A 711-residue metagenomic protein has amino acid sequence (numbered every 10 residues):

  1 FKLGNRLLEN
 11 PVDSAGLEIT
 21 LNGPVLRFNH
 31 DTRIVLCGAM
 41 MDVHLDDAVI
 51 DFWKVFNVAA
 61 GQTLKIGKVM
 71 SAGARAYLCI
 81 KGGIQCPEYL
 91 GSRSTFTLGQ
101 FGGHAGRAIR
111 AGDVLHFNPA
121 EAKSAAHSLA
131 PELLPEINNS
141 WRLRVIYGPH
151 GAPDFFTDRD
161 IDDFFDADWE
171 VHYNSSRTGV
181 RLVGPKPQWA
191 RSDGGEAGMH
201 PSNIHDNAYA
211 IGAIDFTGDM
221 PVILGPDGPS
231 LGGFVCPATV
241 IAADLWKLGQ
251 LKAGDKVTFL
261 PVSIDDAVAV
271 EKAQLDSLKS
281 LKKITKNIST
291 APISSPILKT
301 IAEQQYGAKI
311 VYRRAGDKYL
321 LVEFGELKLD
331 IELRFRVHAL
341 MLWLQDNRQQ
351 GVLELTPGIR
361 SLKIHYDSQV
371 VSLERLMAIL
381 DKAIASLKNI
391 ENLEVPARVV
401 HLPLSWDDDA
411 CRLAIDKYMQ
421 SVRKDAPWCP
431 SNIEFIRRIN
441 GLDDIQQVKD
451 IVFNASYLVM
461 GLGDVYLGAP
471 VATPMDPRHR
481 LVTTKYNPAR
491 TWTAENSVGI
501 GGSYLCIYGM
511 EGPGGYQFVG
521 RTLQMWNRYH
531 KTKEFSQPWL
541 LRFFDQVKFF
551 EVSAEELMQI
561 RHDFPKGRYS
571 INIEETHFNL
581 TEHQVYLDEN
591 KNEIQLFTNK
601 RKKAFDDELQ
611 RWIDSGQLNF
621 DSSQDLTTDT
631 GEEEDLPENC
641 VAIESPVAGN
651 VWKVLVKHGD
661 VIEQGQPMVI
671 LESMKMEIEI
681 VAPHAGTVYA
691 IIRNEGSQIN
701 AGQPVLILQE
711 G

Functional and structural regions predicted by a protein language model:
F1-D629, E633: Conserved "landmark" site that anchors the functional core of diverse proteins
H30, G254, I364, F544 (+3 more regions): Generic structural motif
M70, I214, V311-Y312, E632-D635 (+5 more regions): Replace "in large, NTP-powered and nucleic-acid-processing enzymes" with "in large, NTP-powered factors and other
L115-H116, G254, D660-V681, N700-G711: Short hydrophobic beta/alpha edge segments that flank linear recognition/processing sites
G148, V183-P185, S503, P646-A648 (+2 more regions): A structural micro-motif recognizing beta-strand termini and the immediately following turn/loop segments
S192-D193, I223-G225, G232-V235, W652-V654 (+4 more regions): Extended hydrophobic-aromatic, low-complexity segments
D244, G249, K533-E534, W652-V661 (+2 more regions): Short histidine-centered loop motifs in beta-beta connectors
L626-V669, E679, A685: Acidic, low-complexity mobile loops and tails
